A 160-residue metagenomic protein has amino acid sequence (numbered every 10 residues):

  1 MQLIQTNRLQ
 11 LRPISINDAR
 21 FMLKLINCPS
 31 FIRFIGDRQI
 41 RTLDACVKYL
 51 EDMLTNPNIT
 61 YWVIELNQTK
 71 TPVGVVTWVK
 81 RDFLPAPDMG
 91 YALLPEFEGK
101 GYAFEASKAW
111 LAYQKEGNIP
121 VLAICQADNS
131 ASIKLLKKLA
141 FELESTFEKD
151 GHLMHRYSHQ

Functional and structural regions predicted by a protein language model:
M1-F34, Y61-Q160: Acyl-donor (CoA/ACP) binding surface of acyl/acetyltransferases
F21, D44, T55-N56, G151: Bulky hydrophobic/aromatic packing residues
S30-E51: Conserved GNAT-fold acetyl-CoA-binding loop/helix
R41-A45, M53-T55, N67, L94-P95: Juxtamembrane/interface motifs at transmembrane-helix termini
E51-V63: A short helix-loop-beta-strand connector motif used in the catalytic cores of GNAT acetyltransferases and, in some
